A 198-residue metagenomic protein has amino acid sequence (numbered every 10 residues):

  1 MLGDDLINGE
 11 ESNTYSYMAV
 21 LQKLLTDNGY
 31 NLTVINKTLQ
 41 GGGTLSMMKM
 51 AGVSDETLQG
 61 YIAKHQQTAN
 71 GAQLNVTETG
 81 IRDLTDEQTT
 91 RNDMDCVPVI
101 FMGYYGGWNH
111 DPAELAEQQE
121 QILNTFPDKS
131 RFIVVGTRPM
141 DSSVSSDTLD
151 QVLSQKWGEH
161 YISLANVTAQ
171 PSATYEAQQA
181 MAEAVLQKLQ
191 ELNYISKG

Functional and structural regions predicted by a protein language model:
L2-D5, N36-G42, I100-G106, V135-M140 (+2 more regions): Active-site-proximal beta-strand/loop segments in catalytic clefts of secreted hydrolases
L6-A113: Conserved SGNH/GDSL esterase-like catalytic core that processes O-acyl groups on lipids and polysaccharides
Q22, T26-Y30, G103-Y104, N124-R131 (+3 more regions): Sec-exported extracytoplasmic/periplasmic mature domains
L24-L25, G158-H160, V167-G198: Histidine-centered active-site loop/cap adjacent to the catalytic His in serine esterases/O-acetyl transfer systems
N31-K37, V135-G136, I195-G198: Surface-exposed patches in mature extracellular/periplasmic domains of secreted proteins
R82-T89, P112-E120, N124, Q179 (+1 more regions): Amphipathic, non-transmembrane alpha-helical secondary structure
Q119-Q179: Substrate-gating cap/lid alpha-helix
